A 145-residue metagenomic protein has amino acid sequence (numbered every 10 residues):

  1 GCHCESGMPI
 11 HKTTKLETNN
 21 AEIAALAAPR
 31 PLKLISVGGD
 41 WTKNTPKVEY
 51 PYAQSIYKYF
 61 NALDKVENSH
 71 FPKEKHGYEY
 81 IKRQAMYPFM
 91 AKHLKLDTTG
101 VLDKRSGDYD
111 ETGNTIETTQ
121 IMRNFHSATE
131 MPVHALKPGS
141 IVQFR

Functional and structural regions predicted by a protein language model:
G1-L16: Primarily recognizes the serine-hydrolase "nucleophile elbow" in alpha/beta-hydrolase and SGNH/GDSL folds
H3-G7, K33, S69-H70: General secondary-structure edge motif
N19: Beta-rich catalytic cores
E22: Active-site-proximal cofactor/substrate-binding loop regions of enzyme domains
A28, I35-R145: Alpha/beta-hydrolase-fold serine-hydrolase catalytic core, especially in secreted/extracellular enzymes
